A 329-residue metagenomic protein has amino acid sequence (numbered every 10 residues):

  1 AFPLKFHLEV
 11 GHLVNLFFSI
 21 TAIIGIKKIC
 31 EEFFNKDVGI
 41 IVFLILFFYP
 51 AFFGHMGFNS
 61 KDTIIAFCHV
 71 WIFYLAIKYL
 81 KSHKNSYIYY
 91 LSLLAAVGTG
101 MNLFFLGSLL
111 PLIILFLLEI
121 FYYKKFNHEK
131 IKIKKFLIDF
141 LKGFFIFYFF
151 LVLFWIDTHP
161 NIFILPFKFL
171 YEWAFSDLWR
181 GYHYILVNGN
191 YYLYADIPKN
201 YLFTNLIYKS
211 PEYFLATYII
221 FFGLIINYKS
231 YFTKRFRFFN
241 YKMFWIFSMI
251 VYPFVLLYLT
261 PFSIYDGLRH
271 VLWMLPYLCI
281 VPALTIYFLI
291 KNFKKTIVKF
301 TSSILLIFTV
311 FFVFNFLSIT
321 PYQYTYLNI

Functional and structural regions predicted by a protein language model:
A1, T99, L115-I246, Y252-S263 (+1 more regions): Transmembrane-lumen/periplasm boundary regions of multi-pass, lipid-linked membrane glycan transferases
A1-V14, A51, I207-S210: Juxtamembrane segments of multi-pass membrane glycosylation machinery that transfer sugars from lipid-linked donors
L13-F33, W71, L75, I226-S230 (+1 more regions): Transmembrane-helix motifs of polytopic, lipid-linked glycan transferases
F17, T21-F48, K81-S86, F244 (+1 more regions): Transmembrane-helix signature of polytopic, membrane-embedded enzymes that assemble or transfer cell-envelope glycans
V42-F47, G54, Y74, A95 (+1 more regions): Short helix- or helix-capping micro-motifs that position conserved polar/aromatic residues at function-defining sites
A51, G57-I64: Short acidic/glycine- and proline-prone juxtamembrane loop motifs at membrane-interface regions of multi-pass membrane
D62-A66, G98, G107-L110, E212-Y218 (+1 more regions): Hydrophobic/aromatic-rich transmembrane helices and adjacent perimembrane loops
I72-I88: Membrane-interface transmembrane helices that cradle and orient dolichyl/undecaprenyl
